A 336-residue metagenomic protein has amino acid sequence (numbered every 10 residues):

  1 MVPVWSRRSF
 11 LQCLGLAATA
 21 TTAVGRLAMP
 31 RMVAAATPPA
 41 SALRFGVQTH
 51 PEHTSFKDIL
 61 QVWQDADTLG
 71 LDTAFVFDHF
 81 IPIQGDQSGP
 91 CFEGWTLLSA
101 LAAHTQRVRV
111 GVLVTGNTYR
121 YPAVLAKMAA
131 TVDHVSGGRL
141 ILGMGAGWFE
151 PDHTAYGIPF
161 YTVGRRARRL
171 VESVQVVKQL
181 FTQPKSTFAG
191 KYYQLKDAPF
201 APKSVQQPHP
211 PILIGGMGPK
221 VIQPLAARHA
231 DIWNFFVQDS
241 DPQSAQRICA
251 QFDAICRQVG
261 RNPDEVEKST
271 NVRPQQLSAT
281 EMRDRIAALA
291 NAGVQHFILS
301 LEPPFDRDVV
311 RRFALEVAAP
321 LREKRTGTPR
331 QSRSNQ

Functional and structural regions predicted by a protein language model:
V2-W5, S9, C13-G25, M29-Q336: Active-site-adjacent structural elements that line small-molecule/cofactor binding pockets in enzymes
